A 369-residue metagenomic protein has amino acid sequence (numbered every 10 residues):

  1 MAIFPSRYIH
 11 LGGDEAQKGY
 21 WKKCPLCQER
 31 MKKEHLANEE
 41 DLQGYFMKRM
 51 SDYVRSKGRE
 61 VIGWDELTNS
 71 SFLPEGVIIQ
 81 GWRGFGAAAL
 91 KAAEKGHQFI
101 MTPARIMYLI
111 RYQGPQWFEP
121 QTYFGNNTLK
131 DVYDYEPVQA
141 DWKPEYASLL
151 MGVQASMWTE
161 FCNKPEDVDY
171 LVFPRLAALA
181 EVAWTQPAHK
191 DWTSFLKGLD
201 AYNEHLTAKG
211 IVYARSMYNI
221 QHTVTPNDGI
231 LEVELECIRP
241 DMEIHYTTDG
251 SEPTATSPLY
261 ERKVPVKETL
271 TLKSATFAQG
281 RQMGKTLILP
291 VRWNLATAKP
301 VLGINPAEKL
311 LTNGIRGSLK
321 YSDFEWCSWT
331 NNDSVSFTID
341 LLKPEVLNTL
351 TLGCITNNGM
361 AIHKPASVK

Functional and structural regions predicted by a protein language model:
M1-G76, R83-K91: Active-site neighborhood of glycoside hydrolase catalytic domains
S6-H10, E60-I62, G76-I78, G96-F99 (+5 more regions): Beta-sheet entry/capping signal
H10, A16-W21, N69-L73, G86-A88 (+6 more regions): Flexible loop/turn segments at secondary-structure boundaries
D14-A16, E66-T68, W82-G84, A104-R105 (+3 more regions): An acidic- and aromatic-residue-enriched active-site/binding cleft used to recognize and process polar
E60-V77, W82-E232: Flexible, acidic glycine-rich loops studded with aromatic residues
Q186, K190, L196-S336: Short, compositionally stereotyped local motifs that mark structural "simplifiers"
L319-K369: Aromatic, loop-rich ligand-recognition surfaces of beta-strand-rich domains
